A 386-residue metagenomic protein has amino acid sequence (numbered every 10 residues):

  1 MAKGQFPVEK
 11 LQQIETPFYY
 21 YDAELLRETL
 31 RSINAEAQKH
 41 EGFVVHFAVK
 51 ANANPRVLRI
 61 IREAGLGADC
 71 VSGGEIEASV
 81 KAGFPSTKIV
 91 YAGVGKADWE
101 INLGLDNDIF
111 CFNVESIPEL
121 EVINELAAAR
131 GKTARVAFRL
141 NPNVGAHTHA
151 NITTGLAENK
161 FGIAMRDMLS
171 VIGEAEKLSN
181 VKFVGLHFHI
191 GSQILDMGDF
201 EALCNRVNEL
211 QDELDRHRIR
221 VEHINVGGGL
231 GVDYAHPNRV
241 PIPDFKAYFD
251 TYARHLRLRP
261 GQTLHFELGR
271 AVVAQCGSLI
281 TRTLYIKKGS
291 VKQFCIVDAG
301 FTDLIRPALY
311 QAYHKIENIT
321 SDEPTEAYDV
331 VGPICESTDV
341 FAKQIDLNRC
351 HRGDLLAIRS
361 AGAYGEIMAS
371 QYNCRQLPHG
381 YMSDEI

Functional and structural regions predicted by a protein language model:
M1-A134, K177-K182, D212, R216-I219 (+3 more regions): A charged N-terminal "starter" segment
Q5, Q262-I386: Charged (often Lys/Glu-rich) extended helix/loop segments that serve as interaction or gating elements
D22-L25, T29, I33, A53 (+20 more regions): General structural feature for long, well-ordered alpha-helical segments within catalytic domains of soluble enzymes
L25, N52, E75, K96 (+10 more regions): Short, glycine-/Ser/Thr-/acidic-enriched flexible segments
K39-E41, A128-G131, R216-H217, P237-V240 (+2 more regions): Short, glycine- and charge-enriched coil/turn segments that flank and shape catalytic ligand pockets
H46, R135, H223, T263 (+1 more regions): Hydrophobic "anchor" residues on beta-strands that sit immediately upstream of conserved functional sites
A48, R135-N141, H187-H189, N225-G227 (+2 more regions): Short beta-strand segments
N143-Y285, L347, N373: Active-site loop/helix belt of alpha/beta enzymes
